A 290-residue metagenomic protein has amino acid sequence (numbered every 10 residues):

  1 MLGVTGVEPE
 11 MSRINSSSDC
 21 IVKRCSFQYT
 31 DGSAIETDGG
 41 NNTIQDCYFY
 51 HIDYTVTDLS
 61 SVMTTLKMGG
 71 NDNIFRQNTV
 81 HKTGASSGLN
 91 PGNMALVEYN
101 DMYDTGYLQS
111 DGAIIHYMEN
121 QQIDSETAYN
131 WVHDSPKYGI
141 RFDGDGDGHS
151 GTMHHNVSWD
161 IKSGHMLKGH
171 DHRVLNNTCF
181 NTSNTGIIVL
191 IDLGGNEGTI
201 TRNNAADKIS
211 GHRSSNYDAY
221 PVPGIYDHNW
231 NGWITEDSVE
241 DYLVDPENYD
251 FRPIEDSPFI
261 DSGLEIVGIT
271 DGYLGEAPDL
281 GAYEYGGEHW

Functional and structural regions predicted by a protein language model:
G3, S16-S18, S26, D53 (+13 more regions): Short, flexible loop/turn elements at secondary-structure junctions
G3-R13, D31-D38, D53-M63, M68-N71 (+8 more regions): Short glycine/acidic-rich loop motifs that flank beta-strands on beta-rich extracellular proteins
S12-I21, T37-Q45, L66-I74, N93-L96 (+6 more regions): Surface-exposed loop/turn motifs in large extracellular/passenger domains
C20, C25, N42, C47 (+10 more regions): Consensus "Asn ladder" position of solenoid repeat domains
S26-N42, Q77-M102, Y117-E119, I123 (+2 more regions): Generic detector of contiguous secondary-structure segments
V132, F142-D250: Predominantly extracellular beta-rich ligand-binding scaffolds that present long acidic/polar faces for carbohydrate
W233-H289: C-terminal accessory segments
